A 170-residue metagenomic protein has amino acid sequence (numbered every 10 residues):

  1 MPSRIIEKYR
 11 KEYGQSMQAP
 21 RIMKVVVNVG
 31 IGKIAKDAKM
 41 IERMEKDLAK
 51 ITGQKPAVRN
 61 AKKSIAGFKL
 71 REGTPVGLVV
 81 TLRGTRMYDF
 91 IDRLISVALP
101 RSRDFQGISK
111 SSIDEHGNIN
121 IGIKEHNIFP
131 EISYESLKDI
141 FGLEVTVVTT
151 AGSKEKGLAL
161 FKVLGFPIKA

Functional and structural regions predicted by a protein language model:
M1-A170: Ribosome-associated RNA-binding proteins
